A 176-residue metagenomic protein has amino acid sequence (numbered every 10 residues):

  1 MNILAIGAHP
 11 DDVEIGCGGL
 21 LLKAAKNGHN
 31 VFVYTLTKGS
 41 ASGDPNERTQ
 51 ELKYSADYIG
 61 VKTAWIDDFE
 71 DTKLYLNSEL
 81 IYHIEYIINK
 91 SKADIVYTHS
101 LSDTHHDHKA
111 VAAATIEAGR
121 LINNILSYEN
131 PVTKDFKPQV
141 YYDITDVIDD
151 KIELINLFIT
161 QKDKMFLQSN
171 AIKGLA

Functional and structural regions predicted by a protein language model:
M1-K92, R120-L121, Q168, L175: Active-site rim/loop-helix segments in enzyme catalytic domains that contact anionic ligands
K38-G43, E70-L74, S100-H105, F158-D163: Short histidine/acidic/glycine/proline-rich micro-motifs that form metal- and phosphate-coordinating active-site loops
V61, I122, S127-A176: The feature marks non-catalytic terminal segments
Y82, V111-A113, V140-D146: Short, surface-exposed, charged loop/turn segments at secondary-structure junctions
I84-V132: Active-site adenylate/phosphate-handling loop in enzymes that bind or generate adenylated species
